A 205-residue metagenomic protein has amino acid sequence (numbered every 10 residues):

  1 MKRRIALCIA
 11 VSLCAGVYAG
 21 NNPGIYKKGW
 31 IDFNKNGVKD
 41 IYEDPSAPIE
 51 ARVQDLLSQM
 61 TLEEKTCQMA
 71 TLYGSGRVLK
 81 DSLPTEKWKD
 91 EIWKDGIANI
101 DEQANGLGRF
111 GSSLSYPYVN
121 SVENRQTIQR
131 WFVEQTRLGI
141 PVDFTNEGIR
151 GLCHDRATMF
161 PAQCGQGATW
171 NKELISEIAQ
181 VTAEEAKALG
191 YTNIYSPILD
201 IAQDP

Functional and structural regions predicted by a protein language model:
M1-K2, E63: Intrinsically disordered, low-complexity sequence elements enriched in Ser/Thr/Gly/Pro
K2-C8: Sec-dependent signal peptide recognition, specifically the positively charged N-region followed immediately by
R3, A15, L199-D200: Short, intrinsically disordered/low-complexity patches at protein termini and at juxtamembrane boundaries
C8-A10, T71: A periodicity- and composition-biased signal for non-globular, repetitive helical segments
V11-A19: Hydrophobic h-region of N-terminal signal peptides that target proteins for export in Gram-negative bacteria
G20-P205: N-terminal beta-rich core of secreted/periplasmic extracellular enzymes
